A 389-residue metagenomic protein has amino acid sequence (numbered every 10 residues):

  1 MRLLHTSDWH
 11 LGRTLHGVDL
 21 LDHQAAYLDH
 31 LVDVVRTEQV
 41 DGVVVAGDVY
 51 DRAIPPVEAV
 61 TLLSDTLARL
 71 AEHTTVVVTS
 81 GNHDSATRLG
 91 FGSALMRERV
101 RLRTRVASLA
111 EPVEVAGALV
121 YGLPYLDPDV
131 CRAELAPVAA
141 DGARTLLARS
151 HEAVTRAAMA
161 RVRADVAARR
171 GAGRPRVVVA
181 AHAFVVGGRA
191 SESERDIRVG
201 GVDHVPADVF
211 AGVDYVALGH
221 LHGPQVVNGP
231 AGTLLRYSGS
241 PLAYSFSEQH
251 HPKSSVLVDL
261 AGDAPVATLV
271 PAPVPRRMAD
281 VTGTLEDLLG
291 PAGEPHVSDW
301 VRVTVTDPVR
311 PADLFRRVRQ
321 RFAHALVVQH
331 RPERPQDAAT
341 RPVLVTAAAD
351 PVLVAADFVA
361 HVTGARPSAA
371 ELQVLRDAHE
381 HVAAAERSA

Functional and structural regions predicted by a protein language model:
M1-E72, L372, D377-H381, A389: N-terminal active-site segment of His-dependent metallophosphoesterases
T6-S7, V43-D48, V76-N82, R101-V106 (+3 more regions): Active-site neighborhood of phospho(di)ester-bond hydrolases with catalytic His/Asp-centered motifs
D8, L28, D48, L63 (+7 more regions): Divalent metal-coordination and catalytic microenvironments
T14-H16, V49-L67, S80-R99, R103-T104 (+2 more regions): Metal-dependent catalytic neighborhoods of phosphoester/phosphodiester hydrolases
T37, D259-A389: Accessory, non-catalytic peripheral segments of nucleic-acid enzymes
V40-E58, T75-T87, V185-G201: Active-site neighborhood of divalent metal-dependent phosphoester/pyrophosphate hydrolases
R88-F91, L95-G201, G262: Conserved catalytic scaffold of divalent metal-dependent phosphoesterases
V185-G187, S191-D259, A264: Conserved beta-sheet core of the metallophosphoesterase superfamily
